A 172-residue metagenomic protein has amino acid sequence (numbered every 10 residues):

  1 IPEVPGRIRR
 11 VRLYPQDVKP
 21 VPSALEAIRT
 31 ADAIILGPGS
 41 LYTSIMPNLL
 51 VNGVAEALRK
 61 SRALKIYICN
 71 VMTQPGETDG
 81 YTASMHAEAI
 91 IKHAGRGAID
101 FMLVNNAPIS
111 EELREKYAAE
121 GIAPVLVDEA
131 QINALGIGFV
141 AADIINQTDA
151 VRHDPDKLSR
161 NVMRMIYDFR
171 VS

Functional and structural regions predicted by a protein language model:
I1-S40: Active-site gating loop/helix substructures
P5, I45-A98, I109, L113-K116: Conserved phosphate- and dinucleotide-binding cores of soluble alpha/beta proteins, encompassing both enzyme active
P20-S23, G53, A89, K157: Well-ordered alpha-helical segments embedded in enzymatic catalytic cores
I35-G39, I66-M72, N105, A142: Short beta-strands and strand-loop turn motifs
G80-S172: C-terminal functional extensions of proteins
